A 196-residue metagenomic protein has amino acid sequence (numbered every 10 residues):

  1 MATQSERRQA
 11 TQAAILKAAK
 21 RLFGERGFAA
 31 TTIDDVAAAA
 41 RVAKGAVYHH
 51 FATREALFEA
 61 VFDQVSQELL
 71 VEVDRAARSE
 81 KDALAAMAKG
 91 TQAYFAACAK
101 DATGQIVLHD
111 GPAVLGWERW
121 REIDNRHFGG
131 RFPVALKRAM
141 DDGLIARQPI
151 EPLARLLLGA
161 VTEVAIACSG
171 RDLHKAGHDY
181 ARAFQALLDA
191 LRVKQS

Functional and structural regions predicted by a protein language model:
M1-R26, A30-V42, A56-E59: Basic, helix-initiating cap at the start of DNA-binding domains
E25-A29, E80, D101, D142-G143: Short coil/turn segments at alpha/beta junctions that flank glycine-rich nucleotide-binding fingerprints
R41-F51: Short hydrophobic/aromatic patch on the recognition helix
E59-V65: Alpha-helical DNA-contacting segments of helix-turn-helix folds
A60, D74-K100, L153-L157: Hydrophobic alpha-helical connector segments
Q67-L70, W117-D142, E151-R155, H178 (+1 more regions): Amphipathic alpha-helical packing segments from all-alpha helical-bundle domains
A93-A96, P133, R147-A167, H178-D189: Hydrophobic alpha-helical segments that form the core of small-molecule binding pockets and/or dimer interfaces
A99-E118, G170: Amphipathic alpha-helical segments used for helix-helix packing
